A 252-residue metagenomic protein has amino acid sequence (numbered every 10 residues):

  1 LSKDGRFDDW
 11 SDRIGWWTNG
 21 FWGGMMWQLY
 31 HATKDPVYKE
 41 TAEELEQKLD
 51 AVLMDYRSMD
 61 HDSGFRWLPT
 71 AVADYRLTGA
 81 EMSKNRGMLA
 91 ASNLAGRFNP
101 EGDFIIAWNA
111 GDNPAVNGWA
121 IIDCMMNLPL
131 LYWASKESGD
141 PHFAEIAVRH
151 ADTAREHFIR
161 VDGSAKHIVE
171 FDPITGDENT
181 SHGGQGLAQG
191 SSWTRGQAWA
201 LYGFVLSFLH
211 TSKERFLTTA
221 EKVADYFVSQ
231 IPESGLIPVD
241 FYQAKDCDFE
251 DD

Functional and structural regions predicted by a protein language model:
L1-D252: Glycan-recognition and catalytic cores of secretory/periplasmic carbohydrate-active enzymes
